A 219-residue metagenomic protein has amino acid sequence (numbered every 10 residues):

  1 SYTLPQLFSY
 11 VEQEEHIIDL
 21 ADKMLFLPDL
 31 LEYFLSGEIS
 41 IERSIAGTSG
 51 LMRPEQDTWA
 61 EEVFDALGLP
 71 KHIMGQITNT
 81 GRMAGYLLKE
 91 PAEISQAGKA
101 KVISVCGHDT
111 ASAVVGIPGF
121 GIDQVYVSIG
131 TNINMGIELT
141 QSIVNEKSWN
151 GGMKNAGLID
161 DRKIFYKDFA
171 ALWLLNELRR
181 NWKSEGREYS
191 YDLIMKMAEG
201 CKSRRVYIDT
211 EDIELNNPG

Functional and structural regions predicted by a protein language model:
Y2, F8-E38, L51-E61, D65-A66 (+1 more regions): Active-site core segments that coordinate phosphate-bearing ligands/cofactors across diverse enzyme families
Y2-P5, G47-L51, H72-T80: A glycine-/small-polar-enriched, mobile loop at the entrance of the PLP active site in fold-type I
I41-A46: Nucleotide/phosphate-binding loop and acidic/charged catalytic motifs in nucleotide-binding or -utilizing enzymes
E55, T80-Y86: Short beta-strand to alpha-helix junction loop
L69: Small-residue-rich anion-binding loops in enzyme active sites
